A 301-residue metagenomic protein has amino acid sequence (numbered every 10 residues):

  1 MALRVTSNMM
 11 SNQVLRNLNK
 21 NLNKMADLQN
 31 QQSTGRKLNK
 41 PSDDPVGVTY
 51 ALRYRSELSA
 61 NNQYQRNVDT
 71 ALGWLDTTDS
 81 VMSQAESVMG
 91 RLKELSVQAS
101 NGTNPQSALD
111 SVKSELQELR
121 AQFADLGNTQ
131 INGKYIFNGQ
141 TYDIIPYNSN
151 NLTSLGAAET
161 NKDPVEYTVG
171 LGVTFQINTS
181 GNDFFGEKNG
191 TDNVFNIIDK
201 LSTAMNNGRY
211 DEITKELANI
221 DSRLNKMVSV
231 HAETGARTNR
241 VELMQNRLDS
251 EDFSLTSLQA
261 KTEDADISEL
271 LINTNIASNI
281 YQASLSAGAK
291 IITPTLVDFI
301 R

Functional and structural regions predicted by a protein language model:
M1-Y142, T203-R301: Amphipathic alpha-helical polymerization modules
D143-N207: Cysteine-poor, low-complexity segments in flexible/peripheral regions
